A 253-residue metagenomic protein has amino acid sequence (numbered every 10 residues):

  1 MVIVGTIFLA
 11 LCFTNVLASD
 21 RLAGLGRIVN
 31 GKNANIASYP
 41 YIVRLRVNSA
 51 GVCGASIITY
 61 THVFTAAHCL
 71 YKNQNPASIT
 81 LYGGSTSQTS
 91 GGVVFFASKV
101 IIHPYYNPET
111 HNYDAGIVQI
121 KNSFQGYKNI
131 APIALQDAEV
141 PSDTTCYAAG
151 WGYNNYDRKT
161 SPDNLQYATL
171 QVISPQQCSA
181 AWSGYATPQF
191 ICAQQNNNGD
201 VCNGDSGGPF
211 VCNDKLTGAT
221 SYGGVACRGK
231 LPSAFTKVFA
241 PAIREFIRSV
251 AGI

Functional and structural regions predicted by a protein language model:
V2-S19, I57-A67, Y167-V172, P209-I253: C-terminal subregion of chymotrypsin/trypsin-like serine protease catalytic domains
R21-G26, L45-R46, V63-A66, Y71-P108 (+2 more regions): Conserved H-D interstitial segment of serine endopeptidase catalytic domains
L25-N48: N-terminal activation segment of mature serine protease catalytic domains
P40-I42, G54-A55, P132, I191 (+2 more regions): Structural detector of coil-to-beta-strand junctions
P40-Y60, T110-H111: A conserved glycine-rich beta-strand in the N-terminal activation segment of trypsin-fold
H68-N75, G84-T89, K121-G126, G152-N155 (+5 more regions): Acidic glycine-/aspartate-rich tracts in secreted/extracellular proteins
K72, N107-P108, G152-A168, Q194-S206 (+1 more regions): Active-site loop architecture of trypsin-fold serine endopeptidases
S87, A115-K121, G126-N196, A240-P241: Chymotrypsin/trypsin-fold serine protease catalytic domain
